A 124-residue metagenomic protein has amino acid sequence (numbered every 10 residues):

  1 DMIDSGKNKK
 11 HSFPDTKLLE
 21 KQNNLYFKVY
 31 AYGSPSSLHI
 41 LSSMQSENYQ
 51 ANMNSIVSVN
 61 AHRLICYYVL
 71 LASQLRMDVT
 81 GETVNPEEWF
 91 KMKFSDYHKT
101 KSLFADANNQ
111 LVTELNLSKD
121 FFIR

Functional and structural regions predicted by a protein language model:
D1-R124: Conserved non-transmembrane functional hotspots
